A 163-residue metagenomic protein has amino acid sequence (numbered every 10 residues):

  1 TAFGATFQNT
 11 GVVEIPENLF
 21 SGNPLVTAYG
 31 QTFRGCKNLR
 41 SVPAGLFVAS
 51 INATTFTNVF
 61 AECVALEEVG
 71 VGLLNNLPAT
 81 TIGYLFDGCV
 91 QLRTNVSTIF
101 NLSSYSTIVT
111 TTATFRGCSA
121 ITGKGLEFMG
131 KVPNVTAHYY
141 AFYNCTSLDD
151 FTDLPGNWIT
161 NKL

Functional and structural regions predicted by a protein language model:
T1-L163: Solvent-exposed loop and capping/linker segments of extracellular ligand-binding repeat ectodomains
